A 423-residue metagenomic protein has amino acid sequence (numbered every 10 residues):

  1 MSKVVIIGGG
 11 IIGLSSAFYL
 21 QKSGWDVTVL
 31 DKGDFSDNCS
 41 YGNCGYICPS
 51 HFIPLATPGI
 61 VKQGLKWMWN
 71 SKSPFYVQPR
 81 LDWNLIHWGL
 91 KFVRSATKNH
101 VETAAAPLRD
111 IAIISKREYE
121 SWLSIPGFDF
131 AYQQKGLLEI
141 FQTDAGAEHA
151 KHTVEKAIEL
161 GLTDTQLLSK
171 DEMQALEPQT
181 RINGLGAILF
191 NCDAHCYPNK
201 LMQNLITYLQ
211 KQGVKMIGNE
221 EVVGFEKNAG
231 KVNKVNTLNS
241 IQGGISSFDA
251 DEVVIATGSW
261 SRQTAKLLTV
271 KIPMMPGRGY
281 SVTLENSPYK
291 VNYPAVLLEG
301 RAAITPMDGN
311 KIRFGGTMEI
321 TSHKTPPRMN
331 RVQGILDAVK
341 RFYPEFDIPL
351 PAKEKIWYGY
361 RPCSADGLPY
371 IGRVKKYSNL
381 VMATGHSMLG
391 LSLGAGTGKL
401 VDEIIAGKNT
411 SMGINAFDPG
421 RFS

Functional and structural regions predicted by a protein language model:
M1-G10: Beta1/beta-strand and adjacent pyrophosphate-binding region of the FAD-binding site in flavoprotein oxidoreductases
S2, L368-S423: C-terminal lid/capping helical subdomain adjacent to the catalytic/cofactor pocket in oxidative enzymes
G13-L14: N-terminal Rossmann-fold NAD(P) dinucleotide-binding loop
K22-Y41: Glycine-rich FAD pyrophosphate-binding loop
N43-Y46, H51, L55-S95, V222-V232 (+1 more regions): Active-site substrate-recognition segment that forms the wall of the catalytic cavity or substrate channel
G45-L168: Dinucleotide-binding Rossmann-like beta1-alpha1 core, especially the glycine-rich loop that anchors the ADP
T103-I113, E139-H149, I188-T207, P326-R331 (+1 more regions): Short beta-strand to alpha-helix junction loop
E148, H152-L160, T180-N239, F248-D251: Helical element adjacent to the flavin cofactor pocket in flavoenzyme catalytic cores
